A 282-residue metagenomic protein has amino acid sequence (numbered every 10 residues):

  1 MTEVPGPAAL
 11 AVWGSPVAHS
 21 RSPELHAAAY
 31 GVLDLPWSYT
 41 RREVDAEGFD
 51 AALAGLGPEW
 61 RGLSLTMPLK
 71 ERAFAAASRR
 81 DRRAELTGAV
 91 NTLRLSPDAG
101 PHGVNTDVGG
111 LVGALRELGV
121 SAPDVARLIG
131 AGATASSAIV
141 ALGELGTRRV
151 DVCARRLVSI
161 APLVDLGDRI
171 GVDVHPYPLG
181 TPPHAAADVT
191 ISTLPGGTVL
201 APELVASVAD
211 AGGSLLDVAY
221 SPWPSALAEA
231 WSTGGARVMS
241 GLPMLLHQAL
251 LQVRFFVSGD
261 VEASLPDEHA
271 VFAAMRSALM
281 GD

Functional and structural regions predicted by a protein language model:
T2-L118, P222, A230: Phosphate/diphosphate ligand-binding glycine-rich loop within oxidoreductases
E3-V4, V120-A122, E144-G146, L204-G213: Short, conserved loop/helix-junction motifs that constitute active-site signature segments in enzyme catalytic cores
G14, N105-V108, L115-T147, A154-R155: Glycine-rich adenosine-cofactor-binding loop
E144-R149, G234-A236: Conserved S-adenosyl-L-methionine
T147-I170: NAD(P)-binding Rossmann-fold cofactor-contacting core
D168-M239: Rossmann-like adenosine-cofactor binding region
V218-D282: Adenosine-phosphate binding glycine-rich loop
